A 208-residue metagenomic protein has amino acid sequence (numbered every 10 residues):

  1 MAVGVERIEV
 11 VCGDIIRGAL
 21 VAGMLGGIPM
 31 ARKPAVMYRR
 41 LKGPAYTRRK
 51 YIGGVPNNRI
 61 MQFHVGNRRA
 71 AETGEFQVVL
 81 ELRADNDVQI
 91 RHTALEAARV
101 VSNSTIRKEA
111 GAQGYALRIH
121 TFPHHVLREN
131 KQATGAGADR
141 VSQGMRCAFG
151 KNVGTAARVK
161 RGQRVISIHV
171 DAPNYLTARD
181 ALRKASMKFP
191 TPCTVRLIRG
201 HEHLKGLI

Functional and structural regions predicted by a protein language model:
A2-V10: Extreme N-terminal basic, low-complexity initiation segments that serve as generic localization/processing leaders
C12-I16, L20-I208: Ribosome-associated RNA-binding proteins
